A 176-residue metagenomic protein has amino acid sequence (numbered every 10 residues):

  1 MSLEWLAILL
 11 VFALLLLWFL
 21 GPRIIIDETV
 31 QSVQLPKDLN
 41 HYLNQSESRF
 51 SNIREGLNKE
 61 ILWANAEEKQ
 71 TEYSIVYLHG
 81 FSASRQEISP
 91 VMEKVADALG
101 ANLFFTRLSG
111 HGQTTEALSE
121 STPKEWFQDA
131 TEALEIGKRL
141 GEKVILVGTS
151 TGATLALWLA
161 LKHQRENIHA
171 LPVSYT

Functional and structural regions predicted by a protein language model:
S2-N40: N-terminal membrane-anchoring alpha-helices
G56-L99: Short, surface-exposed "cap/lid" segments of acyl-processing enzymes
A96-Q113: Conserved alpha/beta-hydrolase
Q113-L140, I145: Catalytic nucleophile-loop/oxyanion-hole region of alpha/beta-hydrolase and closely related hydrolase-like folds
V147-G152, A156: Gly/Ala-rich beta-loop-alpha elbow adjacent to hydrolase catalytic centers
W158-H169: Conserved hydrolase catalytic core segment
Y175-T176: Conserved small/polar residues in nucleotide/adenosyl-binding loops
